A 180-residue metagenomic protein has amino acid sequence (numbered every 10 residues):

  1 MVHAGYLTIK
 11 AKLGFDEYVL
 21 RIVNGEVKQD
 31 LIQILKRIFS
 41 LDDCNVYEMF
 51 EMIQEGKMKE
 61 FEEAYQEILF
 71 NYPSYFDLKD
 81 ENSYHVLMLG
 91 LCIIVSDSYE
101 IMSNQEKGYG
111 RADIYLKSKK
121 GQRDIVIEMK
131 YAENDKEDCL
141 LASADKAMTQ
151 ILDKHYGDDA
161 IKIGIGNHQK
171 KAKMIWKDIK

Functional and structural regions predicted by a protein language model:
V2-G157, G166-H168, A172-K180: Extended alpha-helical interface modules used as scaffolds for assembling large macromolecular complexes
